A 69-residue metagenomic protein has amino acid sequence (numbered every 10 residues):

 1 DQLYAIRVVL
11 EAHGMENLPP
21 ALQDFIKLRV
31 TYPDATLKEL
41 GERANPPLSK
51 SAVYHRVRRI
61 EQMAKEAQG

Functional and structural regions predicted by a protein language model:
D1-K50, H55: Extended mid-to-C-terminal alpha-helical interaction segments
R56-V57, A64: DNA major-groove recognition helix of helix-turn-helix
Q62-G69: Short, Lys/Arg-enriched C-terminal cap helix and immediately downstream tail that follows
